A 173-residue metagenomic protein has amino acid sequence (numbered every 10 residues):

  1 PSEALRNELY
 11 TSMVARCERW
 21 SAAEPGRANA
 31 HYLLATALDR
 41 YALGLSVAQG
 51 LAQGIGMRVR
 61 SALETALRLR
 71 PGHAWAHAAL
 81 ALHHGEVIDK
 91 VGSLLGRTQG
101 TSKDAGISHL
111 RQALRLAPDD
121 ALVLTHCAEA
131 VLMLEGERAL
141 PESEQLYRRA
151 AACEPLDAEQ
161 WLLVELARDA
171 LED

Functional and structural regions predicted by a protein language model:
P1-G26, L34-G72, L82-L116, M133-P141 (+2 more regions): Short coil/linker segments at helix-helix boundaries
N7, H31, Q53, W161-L166: Short, charged, amphipathic alpha-helical segments
P25, N29-A30, C127: Surface-exposed patches in mature extracellular/periplasmic domains of secreted proteins
L34, Y41, L80, C127-A130 (+2 more regions): Structural register within alpha-helical repeat arrays
P118-A121, L162: Alpha-solenoid helical repeat architecture
E144-Q145, R149-D173: Terminal, low-structured helical/coil segments at or just beyond the last alpha-helical repeat
